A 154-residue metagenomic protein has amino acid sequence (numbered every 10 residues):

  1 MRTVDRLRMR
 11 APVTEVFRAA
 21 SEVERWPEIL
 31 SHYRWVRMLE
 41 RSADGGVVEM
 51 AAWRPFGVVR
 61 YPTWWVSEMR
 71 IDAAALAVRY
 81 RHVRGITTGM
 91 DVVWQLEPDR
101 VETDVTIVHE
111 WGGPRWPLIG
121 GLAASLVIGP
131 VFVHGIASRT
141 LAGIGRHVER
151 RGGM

Functional and structural regions predicted by a protein language model:
M1-V47, M154: Hydrophobic ligand-binding cavity/cleft-lining segments
D5-L7, V36-M38, W64-I71, H82 (+2 more regions): Hydrophobic/aromatic beta-strand elements that line small-molecule binding cavities or substrate pockets in beta-rich
M9, A52, H109-W111: Hydrophobic beta-strand positions in extracellular immunoglobulin-like domains
P12-R18, F132, I136, T140: Short amphipathic alpha-helical segments
V16-A20, W26, M69, V105-I107 (+1 more regions): Hydrophobic pocket/interface hotspot
S31, Y61-P62, T87-G89: Short solvent-exposed loop/turn micro-motifs enriched in small/polar/acidic residues
M38-R84, S138-M154: Glycine-rich portal/gate segments that line the openings of hydrophobic small-molecule binding cavities
R81-S138: Beta-strand/loop substructures that line and gate deep hydrophobic ligand-binding cavities in soluble
